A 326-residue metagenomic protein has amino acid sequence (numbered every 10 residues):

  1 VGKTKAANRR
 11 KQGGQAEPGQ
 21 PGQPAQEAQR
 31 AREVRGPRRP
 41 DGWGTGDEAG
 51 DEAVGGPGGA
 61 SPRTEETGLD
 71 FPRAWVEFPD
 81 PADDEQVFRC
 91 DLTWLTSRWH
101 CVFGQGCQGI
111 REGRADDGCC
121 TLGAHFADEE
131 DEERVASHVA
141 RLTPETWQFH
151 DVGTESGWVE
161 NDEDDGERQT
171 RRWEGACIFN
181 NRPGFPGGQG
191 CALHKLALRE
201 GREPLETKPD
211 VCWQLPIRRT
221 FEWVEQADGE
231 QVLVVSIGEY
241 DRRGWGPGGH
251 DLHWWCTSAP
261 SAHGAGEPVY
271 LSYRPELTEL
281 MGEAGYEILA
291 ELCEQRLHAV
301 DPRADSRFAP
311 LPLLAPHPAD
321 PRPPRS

Functional and structural regions predicted by a protein language model:
K3-K11, R30-S326: Short loop/turn segments that flank or connect secondary-structure elements
R10-Q20: Long, compositionally biased low-complexity repeat segments characteristic of intrinsically disordered regions
G19-A31: Acidic, glycine-centered low-complexity repeats within long intrinsically disordered regions
